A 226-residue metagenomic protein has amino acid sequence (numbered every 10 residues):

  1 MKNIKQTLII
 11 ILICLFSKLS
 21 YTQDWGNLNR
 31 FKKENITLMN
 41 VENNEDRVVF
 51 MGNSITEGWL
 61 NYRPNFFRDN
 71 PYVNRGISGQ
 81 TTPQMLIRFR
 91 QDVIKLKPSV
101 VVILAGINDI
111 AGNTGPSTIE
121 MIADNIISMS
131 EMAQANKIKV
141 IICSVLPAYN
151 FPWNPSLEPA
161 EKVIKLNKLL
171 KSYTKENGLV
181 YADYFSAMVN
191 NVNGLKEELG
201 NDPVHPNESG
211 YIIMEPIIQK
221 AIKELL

Functional and structural regions predicted by a protein language model:
M1-D24: Bacterial Sec-dependent N-terminal signal peptides
L8, G52, A105: Residues that line or immediately flank small-molecule/substrate-binding pockets and catalytic motifs
L8-I9, L38, E42, K220-I222: Intrinsic structural disorder/low-complexity segments
I9-L12, N44, E198: Residue-level detector of alpha-helix boundary/anchor positions
L12-F16, R63, I217: Alpha-helical transmembrane segments and their juxtamembrane interfaces
S20-V100: Serine-esterase "nucleophile elbow" of acetyl-processing enzymes
N65-P71, I87-L226: Alpha-helical cap/lid subdomain in secreted, periplasmic, or secretory-pathway luminal O-acyl-processing enzymes
